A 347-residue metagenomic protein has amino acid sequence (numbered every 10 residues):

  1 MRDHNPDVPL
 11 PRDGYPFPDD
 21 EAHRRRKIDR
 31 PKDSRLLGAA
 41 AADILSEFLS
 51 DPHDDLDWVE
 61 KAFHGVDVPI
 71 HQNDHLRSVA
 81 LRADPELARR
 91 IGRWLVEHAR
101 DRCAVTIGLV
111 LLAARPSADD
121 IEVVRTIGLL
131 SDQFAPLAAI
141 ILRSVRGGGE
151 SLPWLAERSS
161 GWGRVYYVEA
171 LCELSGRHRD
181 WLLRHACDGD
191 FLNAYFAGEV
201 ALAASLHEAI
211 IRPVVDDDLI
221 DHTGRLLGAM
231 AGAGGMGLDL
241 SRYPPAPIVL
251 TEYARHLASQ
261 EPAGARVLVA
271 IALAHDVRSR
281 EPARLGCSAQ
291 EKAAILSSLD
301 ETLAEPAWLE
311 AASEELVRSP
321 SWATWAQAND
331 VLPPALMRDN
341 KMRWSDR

Functional and structural regions predicted by a protein language model:
M1-R77, D84-A88, A201-R347: Long internal repeat-built scaffold domains in very large eukaryotic proteins
V66-D120: Compositionally biased, flexible interaction segments
V68-N73, H98-I107, A118, L129-L137 (+4 more regions): Generic helix N-cap/helix-start motif at coil->alpha-helix transitions
I91-L95, I121-R125, S151-L155, L182-L183 (+3 more regions): Buried hydrophobic core positions in alpha-solenoid tandem helical repeats
E97, V110-A114, I140-G147, E169-G176 (+7 more regions): Positions within ordered alpha-helical repeat solenoids
I107, V123, L137-I140, Y166 (+4 more regions): Alpha-solenoid helical repeat scaffolds
L112-S175, R179-D180: Internal alpha-helical scaffold/solenoid segments in large eukaryotic proteins
P153-S241: Long alpha-helical HEAT/HEAT-like repeat alpha-solenoid scaffolds in very large eukaryotic proteins, especially those
